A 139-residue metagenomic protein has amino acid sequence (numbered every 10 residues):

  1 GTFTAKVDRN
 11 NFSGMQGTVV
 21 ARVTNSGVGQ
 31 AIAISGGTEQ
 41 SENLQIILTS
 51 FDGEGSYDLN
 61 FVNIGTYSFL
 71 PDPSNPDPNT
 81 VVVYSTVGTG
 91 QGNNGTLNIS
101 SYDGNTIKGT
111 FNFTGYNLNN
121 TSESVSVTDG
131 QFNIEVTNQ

Functional and structural regions predicted by a protein language model:
F3, N10-M15, V19-G104: Surface-exposed helix/loop patches within compact recognition domains
K6, G37, Y116-L118: A generic structural motif
G95-Q139: C-terminal or internal capping secondary-structure element at the end of a domain, subdomain, or sheet
